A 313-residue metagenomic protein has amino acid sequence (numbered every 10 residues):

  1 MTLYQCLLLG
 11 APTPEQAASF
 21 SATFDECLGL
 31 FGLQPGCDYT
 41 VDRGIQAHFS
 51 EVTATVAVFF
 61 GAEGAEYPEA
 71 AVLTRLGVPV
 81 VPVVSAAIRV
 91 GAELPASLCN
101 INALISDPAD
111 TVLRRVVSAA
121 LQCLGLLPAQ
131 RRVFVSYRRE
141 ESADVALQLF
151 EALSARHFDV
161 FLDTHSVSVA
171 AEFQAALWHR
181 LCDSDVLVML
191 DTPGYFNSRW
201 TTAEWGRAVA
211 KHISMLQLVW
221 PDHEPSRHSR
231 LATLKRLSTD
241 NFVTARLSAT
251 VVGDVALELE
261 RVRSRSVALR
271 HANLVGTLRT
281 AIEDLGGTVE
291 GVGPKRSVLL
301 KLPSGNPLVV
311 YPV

Functional and structural regions predicted by a protein language model:
M1, S50, L73, L126-P128 (+2 more regions): Generic structural signal for beta-strand residues in well-ordered domains
T2-G32, G64, P79, V84-A152 (+1 more regions): C-terminal interaction surface of TIR/SEFIR-family domains
P12-T13, G44-V90, W178-S226, P303-V313: Conserved beta-strand-loop-alpha-helix hinge of the TIR/SEFIR fold
F20-S50, L149-H179, G194-R199: Conserved BB-loop
P35, P108-V112, F161-T164, V188-L190 (+2 more regions): Short, surface-exposed, polar/charged, turn-prone segments marking secondary-structure boundaries
C37-Y39, V81-V83, V112-V116, S166-S168 (+2 more regions): A short linear-motif detector with a strong N-terminal bias
E66, S142-A143, A170, N197: Alpha-helix N-cap/loop-to-helix initiation residues
R132, D159, D185-V188: Short, surface-exposed connector motifs at secondary-structure boundaries
